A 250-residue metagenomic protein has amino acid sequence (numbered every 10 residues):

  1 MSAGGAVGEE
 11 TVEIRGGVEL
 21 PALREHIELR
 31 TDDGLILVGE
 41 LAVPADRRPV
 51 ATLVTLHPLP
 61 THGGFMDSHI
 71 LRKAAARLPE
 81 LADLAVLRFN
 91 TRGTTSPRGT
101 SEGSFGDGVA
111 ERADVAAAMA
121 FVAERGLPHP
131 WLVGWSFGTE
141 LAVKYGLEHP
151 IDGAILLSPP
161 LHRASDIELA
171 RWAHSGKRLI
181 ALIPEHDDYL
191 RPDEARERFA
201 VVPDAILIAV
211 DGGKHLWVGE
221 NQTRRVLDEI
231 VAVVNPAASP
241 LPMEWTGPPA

Functional and structural regions predicted by a protein language model:
A3-R47: N-terminal cap/lid segment of alpha/beta-hydrolase-fold proteins
L35-V43, R48-L127: Serine-hydrolase catalytic machinery in alpha/beta-hydrolase-like enzymes
P58-L59, L156-A164, P184-H186: Active-site nucleophile loop of the alpha/beta-hydrolase fold
G134-A142: Gly/Ala-rich beta-loop-alpha elbow adjacent to hydrolase catalytic centers
S175-G176, A181-I183, D187: Short beta-strand/loop motif that positions the catalytic acidic residue of the alpha/beta-hydrolase fold
D188-E194: Conserved alpha/beta-hydrolase "acid-adjacent" motif
Y189, G213-R225: Catalytic histidine-centered segment of alpha/beta-hydrolase-like enzymes
A200-L216: Catalytic histidine neighborhood in serine/cysteine hydrolases with alpha/beta-hydrolase-type architecture
